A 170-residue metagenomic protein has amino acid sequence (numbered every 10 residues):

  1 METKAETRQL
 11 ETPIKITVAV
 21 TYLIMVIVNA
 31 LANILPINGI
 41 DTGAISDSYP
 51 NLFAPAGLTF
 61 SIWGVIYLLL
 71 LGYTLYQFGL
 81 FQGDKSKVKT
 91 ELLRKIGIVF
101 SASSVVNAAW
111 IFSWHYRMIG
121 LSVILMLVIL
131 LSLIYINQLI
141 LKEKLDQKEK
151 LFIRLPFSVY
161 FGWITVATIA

Functional and structural regions predicted by a protein language model:
E6-V18, W63: N-terminal membrane topogenic signal
V20-I27, V99-W110, L125-N137, R154-A170: Alpha-helical transmembrane segments of multi-pass integral membrane proteins
Y22-G39: Alpha-helical transmembrane segments of multi-pass membrane proteins
I37-I40, L141-F152: A cytosolic-side transmembrane-helix exit/cap motif
D47-I62, L151-S158: Short aromatic-rich membrane-water interface segments that cap or initiate transmembrane helices in multi-pass membrane
A56-L80: Hydrophobic alpha-helical transmembrane segments in multi-pass integral membrane proteins
V88-F100: Membrane-interfacial loop-to-transmembrane alpha-helix junctions, especially the N-terminal start
A109-V123: Membrane-interface helix caps and helix-loop-helix hairpins in membrane proteins
